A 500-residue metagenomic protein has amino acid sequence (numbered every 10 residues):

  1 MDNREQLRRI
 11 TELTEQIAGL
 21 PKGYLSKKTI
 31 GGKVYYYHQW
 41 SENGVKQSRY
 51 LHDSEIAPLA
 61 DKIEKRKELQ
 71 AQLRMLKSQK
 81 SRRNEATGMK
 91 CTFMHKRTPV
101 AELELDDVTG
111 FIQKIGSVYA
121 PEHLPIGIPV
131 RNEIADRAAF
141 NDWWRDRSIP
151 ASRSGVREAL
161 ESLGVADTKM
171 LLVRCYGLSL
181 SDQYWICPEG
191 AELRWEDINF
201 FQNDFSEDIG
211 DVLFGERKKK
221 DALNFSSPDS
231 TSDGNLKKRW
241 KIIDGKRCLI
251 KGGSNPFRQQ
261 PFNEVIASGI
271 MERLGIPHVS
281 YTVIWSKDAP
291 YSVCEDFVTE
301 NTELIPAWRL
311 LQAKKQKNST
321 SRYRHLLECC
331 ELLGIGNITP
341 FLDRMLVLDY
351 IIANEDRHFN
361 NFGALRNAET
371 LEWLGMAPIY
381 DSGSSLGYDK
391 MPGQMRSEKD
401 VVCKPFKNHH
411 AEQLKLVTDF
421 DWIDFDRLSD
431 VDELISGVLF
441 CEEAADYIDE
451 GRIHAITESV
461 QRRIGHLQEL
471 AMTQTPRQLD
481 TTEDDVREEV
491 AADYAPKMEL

Functional and structural regions predicted by a protein language model:
M1-S81: A positively charged, amphipathic N-terminal helix/segment that binds anionic biomolecules
R74-V347, I351-A353, A364-L500: Phosphate/dinucleotide-binding and metal-coordinating scaffold of catalytic cores in nucleotide-dependent enzymes
H358, G363: Canonical protein kinase catalytic loop motif
